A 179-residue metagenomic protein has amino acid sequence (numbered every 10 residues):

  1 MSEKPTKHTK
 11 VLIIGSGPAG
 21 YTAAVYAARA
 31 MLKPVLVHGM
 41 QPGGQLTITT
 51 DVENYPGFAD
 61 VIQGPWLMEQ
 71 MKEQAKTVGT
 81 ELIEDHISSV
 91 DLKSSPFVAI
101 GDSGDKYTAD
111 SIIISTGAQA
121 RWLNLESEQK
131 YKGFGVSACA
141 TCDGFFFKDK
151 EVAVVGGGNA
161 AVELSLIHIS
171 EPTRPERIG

Functional and structural regions predicted by a protein language model:
S2-K4, T47-K106: N-terminal Rossmann-like dinucleotide/flavin-binding domain of flavoprotein oxidoreductases that bind FAD/FMN
E3-H8, I13-G39, K132, A138-S170: Rossmann-like dinucleotide/flavin-binding elements
I14, K106-G117: Short hydrophobic core segments
A24-V25, I48, N124-S127, S165-L166: Short amphipathic alpha-helical segments
L36-I48: N-terminal glycine-rich anion-binding loops that anchor highly charged ligand groups
T116-C139: Glycine-rich beta-alpha-beta "Rossmann" dinucleotide-binding loop(s) and their flanking helix/strand
W122-L123, E163, I178: Glycine/Thr-rich phosphate-binding loops of Rossmann-like dinucleotide-binding domains
I167-G179: Single conserved hydrophobic/aromatic residue that forms the stacking wall/gate of nucleotide- or nucleobase-binding
